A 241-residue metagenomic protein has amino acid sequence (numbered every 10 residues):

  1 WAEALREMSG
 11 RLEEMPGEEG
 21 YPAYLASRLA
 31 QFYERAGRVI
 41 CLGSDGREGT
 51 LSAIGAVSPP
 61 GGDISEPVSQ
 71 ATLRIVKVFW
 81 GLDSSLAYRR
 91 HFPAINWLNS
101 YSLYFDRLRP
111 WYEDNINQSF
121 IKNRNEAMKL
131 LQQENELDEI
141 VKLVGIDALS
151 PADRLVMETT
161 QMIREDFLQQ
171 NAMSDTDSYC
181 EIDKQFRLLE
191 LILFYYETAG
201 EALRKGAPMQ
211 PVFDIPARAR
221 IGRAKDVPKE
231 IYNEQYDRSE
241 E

Functional and structural regions predicted by a protein language model:
W1-R223, K229-Y232: P-loop NTPase catalytic core
E241: Conserved small/polar residues in nucleotide/adenosyl-binding loops
